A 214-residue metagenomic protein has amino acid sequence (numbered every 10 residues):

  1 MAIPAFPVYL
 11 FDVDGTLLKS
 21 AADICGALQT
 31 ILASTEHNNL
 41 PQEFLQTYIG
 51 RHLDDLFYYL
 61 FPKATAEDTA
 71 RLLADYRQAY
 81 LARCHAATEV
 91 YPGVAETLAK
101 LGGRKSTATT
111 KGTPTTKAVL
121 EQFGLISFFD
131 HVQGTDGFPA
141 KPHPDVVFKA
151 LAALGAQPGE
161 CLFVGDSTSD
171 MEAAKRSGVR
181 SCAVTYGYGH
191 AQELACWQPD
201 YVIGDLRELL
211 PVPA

Functional and structural regions predicted by a protein language model:
A2-P4, G102-G103, L154-E160: Glycine-rich phosphate-binding loop signature in dinucleotide/nucleotide-binding domains
A2-T47, K63: Active-site neighborhood of HAD-like aspartate-dependent phosphohydrolases
F6, A82-T107, T113-K117, P144: Short, acidic loop-to-helix structural element flanking the phosphoryl-transfer center in phosphate-processing enzymes
I31-L32, H52-A66, V119-Q122, A150-L151: Helix-loop "lid/cap" segments that line or gate small-molecule binding pockets
Y58-E96: Metal-dependent phosphoesterase signature
G112-F163, T168-S177, A191-A195: Substrate-recognition "cap/lid" segment bordering the active-site pocket of phosphatases
V179, Q198-P199: As written
Y201-D205: Short acidic-hydrophobic, aromatic-tinged amphipathic segments that line or gate anion-handling sites
